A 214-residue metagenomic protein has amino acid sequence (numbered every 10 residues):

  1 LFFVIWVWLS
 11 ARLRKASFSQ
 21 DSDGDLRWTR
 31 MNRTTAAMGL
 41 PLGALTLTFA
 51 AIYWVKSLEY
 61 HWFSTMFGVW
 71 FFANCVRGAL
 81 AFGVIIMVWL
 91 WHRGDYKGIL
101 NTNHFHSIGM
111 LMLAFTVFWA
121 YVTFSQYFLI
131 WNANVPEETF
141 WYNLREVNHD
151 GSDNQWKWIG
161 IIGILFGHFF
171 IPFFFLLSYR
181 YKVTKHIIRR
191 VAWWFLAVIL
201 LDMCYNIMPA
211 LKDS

Functional and structural regions predicted by a protein language model:
F2-I164: Long, contiguous internal "core" modules enriched in hydrophobic/ aromatic residues
G167-S214: TerminUS-proximal long segments
